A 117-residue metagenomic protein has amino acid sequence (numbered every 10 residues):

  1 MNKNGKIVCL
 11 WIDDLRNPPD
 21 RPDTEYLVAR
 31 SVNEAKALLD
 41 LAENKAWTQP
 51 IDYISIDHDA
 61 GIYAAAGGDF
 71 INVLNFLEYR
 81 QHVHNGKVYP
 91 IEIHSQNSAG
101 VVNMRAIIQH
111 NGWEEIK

Functional and structural regions predicted by a protein language model:
M1-K117: Catalytic phosphate/metal-binding cores of nucleic-acid and nucleotide-processing enzymes, i.e., regions that mediate
